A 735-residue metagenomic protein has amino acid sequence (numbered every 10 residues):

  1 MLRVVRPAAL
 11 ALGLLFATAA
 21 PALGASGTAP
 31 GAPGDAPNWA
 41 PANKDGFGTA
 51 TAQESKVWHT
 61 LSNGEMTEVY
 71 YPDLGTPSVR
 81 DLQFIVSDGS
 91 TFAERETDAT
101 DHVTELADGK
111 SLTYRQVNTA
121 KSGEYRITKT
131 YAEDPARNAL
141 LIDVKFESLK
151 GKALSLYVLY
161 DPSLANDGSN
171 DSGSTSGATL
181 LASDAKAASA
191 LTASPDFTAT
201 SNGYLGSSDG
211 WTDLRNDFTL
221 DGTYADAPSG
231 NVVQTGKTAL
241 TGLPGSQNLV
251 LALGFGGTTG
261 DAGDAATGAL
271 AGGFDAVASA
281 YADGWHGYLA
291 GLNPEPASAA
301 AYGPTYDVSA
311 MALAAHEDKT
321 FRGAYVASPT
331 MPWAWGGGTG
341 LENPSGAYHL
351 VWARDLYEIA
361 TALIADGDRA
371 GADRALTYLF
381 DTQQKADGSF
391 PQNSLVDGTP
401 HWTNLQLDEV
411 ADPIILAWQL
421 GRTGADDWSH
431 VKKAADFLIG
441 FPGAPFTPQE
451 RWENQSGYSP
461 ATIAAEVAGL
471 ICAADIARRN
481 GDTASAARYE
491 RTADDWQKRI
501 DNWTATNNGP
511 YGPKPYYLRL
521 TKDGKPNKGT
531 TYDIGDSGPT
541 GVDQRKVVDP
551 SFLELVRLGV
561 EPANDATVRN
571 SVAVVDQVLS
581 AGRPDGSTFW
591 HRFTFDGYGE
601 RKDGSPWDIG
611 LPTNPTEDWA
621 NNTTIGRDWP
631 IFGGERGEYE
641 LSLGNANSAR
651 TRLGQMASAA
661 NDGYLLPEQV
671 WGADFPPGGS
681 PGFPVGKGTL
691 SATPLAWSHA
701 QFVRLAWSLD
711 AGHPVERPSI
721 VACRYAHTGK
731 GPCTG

Functional and structural regions predicted by a protein language model:
M1-S26: Secretory targeting and sorting signals
A25-P33, K121-R126, D134-A347, R717 (+1 more regions): Acidic/polar, glycine-enriched structural segments that form the non-catalytic walls/loops of the carbohydrate-binding
G27-A120, L191-L214, A282, H286-A299: An extended acidic
G27-D73, I359, H401-L420, T530-A563 (+1 more regions): C-terminal capping/lid segments that line or modulate ligand- or cofactor-binding pockets
Q116, K145-E147, G254, A290-S298 (+8 more regions): Well-ordered alpha-helical scaffold segments within catalytic/enzyme domains
E147-S148, S172-S174, F274, A278-Y281 (+4 more regions): Aromatic-rich carbohydrate-recognition surfaces in CAZymes
G168, L180-R215, T219, A297-T305 (+5 more regions): Extended ligand-binding clefts on enzyme/binding-domain cores
A312-T320, D368-F390, R422-P448, R491-P513 (+5 more regions): Long, well-ordered core segments of solenoidal/helical folds
